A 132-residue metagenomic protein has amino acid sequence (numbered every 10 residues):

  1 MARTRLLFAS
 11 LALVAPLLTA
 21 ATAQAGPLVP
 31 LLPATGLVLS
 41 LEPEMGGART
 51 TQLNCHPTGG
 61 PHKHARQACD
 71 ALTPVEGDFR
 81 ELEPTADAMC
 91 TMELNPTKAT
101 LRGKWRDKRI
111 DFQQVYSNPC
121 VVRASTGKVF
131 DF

Functional and structural regions predicted by a protein language model:
M1-K98, R102, K108-F132: N- and C-terminal low-complexity/disordered segments
